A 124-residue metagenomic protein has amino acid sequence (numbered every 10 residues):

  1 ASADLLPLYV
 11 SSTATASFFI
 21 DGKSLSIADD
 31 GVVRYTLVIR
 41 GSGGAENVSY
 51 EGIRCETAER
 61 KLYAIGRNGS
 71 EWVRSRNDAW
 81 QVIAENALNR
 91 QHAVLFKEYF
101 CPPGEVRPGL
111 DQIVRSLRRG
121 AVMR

Functional and structural regions predicted by a protein language model:
A1-E46, Y50: N-terminal secretory signal peptides
D4, D30, A58, R67 (+2 more regions): Alpha-helical structural elements
L5-L8, L25, L37, L62 (+4 more regions): Generic detector of leucine side chains in alpha-helical contexts
L8, I20, Y35-L37, R60-Y63 (+2 more regions): Generic structural hydrophobic/aromatic packing signal, biased to beta-strands
D21, R54, P108-G109: Alpha-helix initiation/capping motif
I53, T57-A84: A short, surface-exposed interaction/processing loop segment used at functional sites
V73-R124: C-terminal partner/receptor-binding element of secreted or periplasmic proteins
